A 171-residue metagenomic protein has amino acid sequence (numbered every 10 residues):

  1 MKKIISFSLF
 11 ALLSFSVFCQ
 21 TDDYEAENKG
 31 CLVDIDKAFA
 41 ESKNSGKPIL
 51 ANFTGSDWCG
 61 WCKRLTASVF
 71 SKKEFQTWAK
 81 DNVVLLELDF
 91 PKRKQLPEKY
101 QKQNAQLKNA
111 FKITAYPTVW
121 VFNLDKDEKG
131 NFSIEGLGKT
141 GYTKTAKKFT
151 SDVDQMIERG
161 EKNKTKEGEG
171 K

Functional and structural regions predicted by a protein language model:
M1-D22: Bacterial Sec-dependent N-terminal signal peptides
K29-L32, F75-K102: Thiol-based oxidoreductase modules, predominantly thioredoxin-like and allied folds used for disulfide exchange
C31-I49, A79: A short beta-strand-turn-helix
S45-C59: Short active-site neighborhood of thiol/selenol oxidoreductases, capturing the structured segment around
L50-A51, L85, V119: Hydrophobic beta-strand anchors of alpha/beta hydrolase catalytic cores
S56-C59, V69, F90-Q95, T114 (+1 more regions): Solvent-exposed loop/turn segments at secondary-structure junctions within structured extracellular/periplasmic domains
C62-W78: Typically the conserved alpha-helix immediately C-terminal to a functionally engaged Cys/Sec in thioredoxin-like
S68, N109-K166: Non-catalytic, surface beta->alpha helical segment in thiol-disulfide oxidoreductase systems
